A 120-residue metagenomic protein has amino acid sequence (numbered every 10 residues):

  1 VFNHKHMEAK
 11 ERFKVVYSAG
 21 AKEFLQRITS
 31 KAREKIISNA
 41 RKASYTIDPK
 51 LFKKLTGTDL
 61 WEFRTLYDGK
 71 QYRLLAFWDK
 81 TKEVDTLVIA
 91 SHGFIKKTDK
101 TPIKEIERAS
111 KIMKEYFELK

Functional and structural regions predicted by a protein language model:
V1-Q71, K80-V88, I95-K120: Basic, Lys/Arg-enriched alpha-helical interface segments
